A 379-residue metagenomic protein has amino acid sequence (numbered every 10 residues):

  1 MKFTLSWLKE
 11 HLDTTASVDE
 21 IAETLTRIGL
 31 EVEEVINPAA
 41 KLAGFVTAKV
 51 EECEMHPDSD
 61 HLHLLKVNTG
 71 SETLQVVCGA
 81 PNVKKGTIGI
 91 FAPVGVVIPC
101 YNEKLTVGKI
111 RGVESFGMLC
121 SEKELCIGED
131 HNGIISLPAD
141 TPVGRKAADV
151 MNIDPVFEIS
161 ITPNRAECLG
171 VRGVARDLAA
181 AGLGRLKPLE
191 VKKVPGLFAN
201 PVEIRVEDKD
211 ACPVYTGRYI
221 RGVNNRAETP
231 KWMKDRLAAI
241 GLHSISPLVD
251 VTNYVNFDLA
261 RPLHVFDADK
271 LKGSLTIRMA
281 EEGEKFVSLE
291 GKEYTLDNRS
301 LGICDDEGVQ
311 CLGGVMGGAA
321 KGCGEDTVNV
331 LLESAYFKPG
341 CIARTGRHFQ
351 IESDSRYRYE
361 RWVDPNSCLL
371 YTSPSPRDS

Functional and structural regions predicted by a protein language model:
M1-F198, L331, R347-Q350, D354 (+2 more regions): Phosphate-backbone binding interfaces of nucleic-acid-interacting proteins
L5, E23, H63, L186-E284 (+1 more regions): Glycine/proline-enriched, intrinsically flexible loops and inter-domain linkers
E10-H11, V76, K109, I161-C168 (+9 more regions): Hydrophobic alpha-helical scaffolding
A39, C78-P81, T106-I110, R145-V150 (+8 more regions): A generic local secondary-structure boundary/capping motif
K49-Q75, K234, T252-A320: Conserved mixed alpha/beta core segments that line enzyme active sites in large multi-domain catalysts
T87, A166-A180, H243-L263, G308-E325: Conserved phosphate/anionic-ligand binding catalytic regions in large, soluble enzymes, centered on
G302, G322, T327-N329, K338-S353: Flexible glycine/proline-rich, aromatic-decorated loop/lid segments
Y371-D378: Conserved small/polar residues in nucleotide/adenosyl-binding loops
